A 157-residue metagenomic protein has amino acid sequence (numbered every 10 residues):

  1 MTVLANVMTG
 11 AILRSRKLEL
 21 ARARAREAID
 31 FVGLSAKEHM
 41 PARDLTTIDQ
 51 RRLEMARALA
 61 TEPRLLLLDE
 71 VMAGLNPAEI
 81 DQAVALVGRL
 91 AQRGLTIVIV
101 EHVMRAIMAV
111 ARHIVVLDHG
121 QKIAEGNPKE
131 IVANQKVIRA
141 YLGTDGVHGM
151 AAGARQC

Functional and structural regions predicted by a protein language model:
M1-C157: Glycine-rich phosphate-binding loops of nucleotide-dependent enzymes
